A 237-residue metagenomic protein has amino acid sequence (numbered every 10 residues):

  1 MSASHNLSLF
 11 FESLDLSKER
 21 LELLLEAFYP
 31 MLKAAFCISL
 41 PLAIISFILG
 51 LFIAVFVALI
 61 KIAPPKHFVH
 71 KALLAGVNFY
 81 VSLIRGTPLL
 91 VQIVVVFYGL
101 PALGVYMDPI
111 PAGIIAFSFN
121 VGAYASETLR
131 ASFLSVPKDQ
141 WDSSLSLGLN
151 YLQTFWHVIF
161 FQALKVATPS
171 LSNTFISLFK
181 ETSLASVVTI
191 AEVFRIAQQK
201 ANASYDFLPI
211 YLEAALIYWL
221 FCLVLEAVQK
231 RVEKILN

Functional and structural regions predicted by a protein language model:
M1-N237: Transmembrane alpha-helices and adjacent helix-loop boundaries
